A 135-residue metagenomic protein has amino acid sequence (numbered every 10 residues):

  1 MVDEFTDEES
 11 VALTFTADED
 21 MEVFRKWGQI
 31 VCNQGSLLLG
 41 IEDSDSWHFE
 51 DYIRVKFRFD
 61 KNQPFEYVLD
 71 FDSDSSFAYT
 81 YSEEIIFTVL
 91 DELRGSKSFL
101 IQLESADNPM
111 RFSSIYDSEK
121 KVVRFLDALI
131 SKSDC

Functional and structural regions predicted by a protein language model:
M1-C135: A generic "folded-domain core" signal
